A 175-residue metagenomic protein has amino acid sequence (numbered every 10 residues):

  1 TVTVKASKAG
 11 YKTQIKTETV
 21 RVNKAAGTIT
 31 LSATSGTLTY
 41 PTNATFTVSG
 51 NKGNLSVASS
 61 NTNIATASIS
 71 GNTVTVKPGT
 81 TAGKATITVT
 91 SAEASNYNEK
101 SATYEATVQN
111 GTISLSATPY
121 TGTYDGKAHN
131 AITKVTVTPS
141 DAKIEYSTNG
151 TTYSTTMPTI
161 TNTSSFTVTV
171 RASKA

Functional and structural regions predicted by a protein language model:
T1-A175: Solvent-exposed beta-strand/loop surfaces, strongest in extracytoplasmic domains of secreted and cell-surface proteins
